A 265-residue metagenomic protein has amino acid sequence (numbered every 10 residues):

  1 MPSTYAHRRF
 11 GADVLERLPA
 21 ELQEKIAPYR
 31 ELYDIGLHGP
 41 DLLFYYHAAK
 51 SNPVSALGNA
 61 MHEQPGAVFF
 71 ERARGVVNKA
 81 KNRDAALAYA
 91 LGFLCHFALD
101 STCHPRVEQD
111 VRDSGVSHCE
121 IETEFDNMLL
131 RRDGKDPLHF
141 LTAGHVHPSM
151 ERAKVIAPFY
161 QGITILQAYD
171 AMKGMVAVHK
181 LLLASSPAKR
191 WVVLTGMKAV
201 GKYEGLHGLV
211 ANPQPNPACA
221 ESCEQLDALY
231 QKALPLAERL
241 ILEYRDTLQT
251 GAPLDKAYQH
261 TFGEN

Functional and structural regions predicted by a protein language model:
M1-A90, L94-N265: N-terminal leader/auxiliary helical segments
